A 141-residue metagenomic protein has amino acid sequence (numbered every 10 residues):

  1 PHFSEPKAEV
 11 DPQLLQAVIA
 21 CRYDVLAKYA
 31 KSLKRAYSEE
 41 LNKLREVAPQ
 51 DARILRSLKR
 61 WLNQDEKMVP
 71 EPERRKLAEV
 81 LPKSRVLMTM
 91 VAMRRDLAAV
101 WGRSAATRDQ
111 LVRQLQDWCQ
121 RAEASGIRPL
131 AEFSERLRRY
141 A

Functional and structural regions predicted by a protein language model:
P1-A141: Catalytic center-proximal scaffold of phosphoryl-transfer enzymes
